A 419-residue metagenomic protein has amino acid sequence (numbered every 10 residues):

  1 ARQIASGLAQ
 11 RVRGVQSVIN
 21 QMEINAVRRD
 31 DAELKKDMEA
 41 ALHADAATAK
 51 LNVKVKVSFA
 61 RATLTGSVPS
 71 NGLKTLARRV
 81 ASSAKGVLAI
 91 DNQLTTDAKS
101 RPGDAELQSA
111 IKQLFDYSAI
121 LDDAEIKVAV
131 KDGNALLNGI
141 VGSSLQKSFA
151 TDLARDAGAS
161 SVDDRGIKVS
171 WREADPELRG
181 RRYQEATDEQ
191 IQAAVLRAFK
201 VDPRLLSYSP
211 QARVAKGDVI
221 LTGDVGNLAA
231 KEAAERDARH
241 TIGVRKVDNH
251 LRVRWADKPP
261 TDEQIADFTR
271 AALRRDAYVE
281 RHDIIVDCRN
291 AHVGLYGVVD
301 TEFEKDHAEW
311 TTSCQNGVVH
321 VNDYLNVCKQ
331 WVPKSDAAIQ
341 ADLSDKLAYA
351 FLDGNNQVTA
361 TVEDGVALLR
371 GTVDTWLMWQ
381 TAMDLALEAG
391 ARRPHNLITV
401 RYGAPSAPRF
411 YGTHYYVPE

Functional and structural regions predicted by a protein language model:
R2-E419: N-terminal targeting leaders
